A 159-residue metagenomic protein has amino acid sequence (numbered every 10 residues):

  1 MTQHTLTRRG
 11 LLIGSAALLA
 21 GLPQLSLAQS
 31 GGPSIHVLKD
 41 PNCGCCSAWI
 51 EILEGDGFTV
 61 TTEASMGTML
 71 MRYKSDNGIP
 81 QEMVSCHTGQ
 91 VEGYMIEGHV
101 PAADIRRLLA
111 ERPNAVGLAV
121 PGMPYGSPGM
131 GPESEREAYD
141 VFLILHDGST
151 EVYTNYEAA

Functional and structural regions predicted by a protein language model:
M1-L19: N-terminal secretory signal peptides and thylakoid transit peptides that target proteins across membranes
S26-A28: Boundary at the C-terminal end of the N-terminal hydrophobic targeting segment
P33-A48: Local sequence-structure signature of Cys/Sec-based thiol-disulfide redox active-site neighborhoods
W49, M66-M69, P101, I105: Stable alpha-helical elements in mature extracytoplasmic
I52-T61: Conserved helix-turn-beta segment immediately C-terminal to the redox Cys motif in thioredoxin-like folds
V60-M71, V91: Thiol-based oxidoreductase modules, predominantly thioredoxin-like and allied folds used for disulfide exchange
S75-A159: Thiol/selenol-based redox catalytic cores and closely related redox-interacting motifs
